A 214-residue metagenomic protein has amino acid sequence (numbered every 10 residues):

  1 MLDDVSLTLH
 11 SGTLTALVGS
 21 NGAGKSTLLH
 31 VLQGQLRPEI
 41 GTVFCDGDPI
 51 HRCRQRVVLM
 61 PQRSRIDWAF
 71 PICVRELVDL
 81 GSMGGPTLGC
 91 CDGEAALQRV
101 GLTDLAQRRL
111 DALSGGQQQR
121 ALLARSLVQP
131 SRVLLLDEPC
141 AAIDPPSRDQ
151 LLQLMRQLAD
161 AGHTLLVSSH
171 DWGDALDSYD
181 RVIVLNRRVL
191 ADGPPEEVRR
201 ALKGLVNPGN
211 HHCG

Functional and structural regions predicted by a protein language model:
Q33: Helix-to-loop junction immediately C-terminal to a conserved catalytic motif
G41-R54: Conserved ABC transporter NBD signature motif
C90-L105: Conserved ABC ATPase "signature" region
R109-L113, Q117: Conserved ABC ATPase signature
L134-D137: Catalytic Walker B motif of ABC-type/P-loop ATPase nucleotide-binding domains
S169-H170: H-loop/switch region of ABC-family ATPase nucleotide-binding domains
V182-P194: H-loop (His-switch) and adjacent beta-strand-loop-beta switch element of ABC-type ATPase nucleotide-binding domains
